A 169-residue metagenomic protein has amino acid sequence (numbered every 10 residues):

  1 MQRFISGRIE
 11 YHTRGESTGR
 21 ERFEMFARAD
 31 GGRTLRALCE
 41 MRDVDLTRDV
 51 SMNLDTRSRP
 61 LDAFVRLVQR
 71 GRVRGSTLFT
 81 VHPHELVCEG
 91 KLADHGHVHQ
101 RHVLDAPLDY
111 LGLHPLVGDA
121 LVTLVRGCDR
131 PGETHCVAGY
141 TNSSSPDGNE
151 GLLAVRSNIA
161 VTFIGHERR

Functional and structural regions predicted by a protein language model:
M1-R20, D30, F79-E167: Solvent-exposed helix/loop surface patches that form functional interfaces
R8-T13, L35-R42, F64-V68, C88-G90 (+1 more regions): Short beta-strand segments that buttress and anchor functional surface loops
R14-V44: An N-terminal domain-cap segment
F23-E24, V50, T77, I159: Residue-level detector of beta-strand structural context in well-folded domains
F26-R28, N53-R57, I164: Short beta-strand micro-motifs enriched in acidic
L35-A37, R74, S143: Non-transmembrane, interaction-prone segments in cytosolic or luminal domains
D43-H95: Hydrophobic/aromatic-rich structural module bridging two neighboring secondary-structure elements via a short loop
